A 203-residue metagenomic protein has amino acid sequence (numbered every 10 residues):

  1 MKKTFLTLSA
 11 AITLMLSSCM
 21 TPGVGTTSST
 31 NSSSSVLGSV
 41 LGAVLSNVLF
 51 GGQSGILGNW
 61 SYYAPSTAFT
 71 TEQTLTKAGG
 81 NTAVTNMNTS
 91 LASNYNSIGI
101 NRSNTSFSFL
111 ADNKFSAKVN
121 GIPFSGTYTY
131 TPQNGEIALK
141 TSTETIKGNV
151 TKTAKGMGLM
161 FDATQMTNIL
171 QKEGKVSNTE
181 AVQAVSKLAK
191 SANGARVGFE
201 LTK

Functional and structural regions predicted by a protein language model:
M1-T4: Positively charged n-region of N-terminal signal peptides that target proteins for export
A11-I12: Repetitive helical segments and hydrophobic/amphipathic motifs
M15-S18: C-terminal motif of bacterial Sec signal peptides marking the signal peptidase cleavage site
M20-D112, S116-K118, I122-F124, P132-K203: Lipid interaction determinants
